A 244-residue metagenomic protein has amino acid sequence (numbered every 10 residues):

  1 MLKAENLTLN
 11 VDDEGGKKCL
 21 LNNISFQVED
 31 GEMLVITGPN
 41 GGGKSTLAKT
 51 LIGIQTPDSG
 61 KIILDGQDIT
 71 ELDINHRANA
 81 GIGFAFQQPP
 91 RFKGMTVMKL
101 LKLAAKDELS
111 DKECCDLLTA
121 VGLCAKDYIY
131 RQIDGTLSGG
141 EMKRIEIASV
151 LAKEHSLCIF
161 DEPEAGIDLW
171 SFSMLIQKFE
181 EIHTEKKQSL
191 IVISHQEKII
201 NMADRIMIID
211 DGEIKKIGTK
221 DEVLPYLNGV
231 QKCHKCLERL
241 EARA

Functional and structural regions predicted by a protein language model:
L2, L20-N23: Conserved structural motif at the start of ABC-family nucleotide-binding domains
T37-P39: The feature captures the beta-strand-to-loop junction immediately N-terminal to the Walker
I52: Helix-to-loop junction immediately C-terminal to a conserved catalytic motif
G60-Q67, E113: Conserved ABC transporter NBD signature motif
D68-G83, L227: ABC ATPase NBD coupling module
Q88, G94-S110: Q-loop/switch helix immediately C-terminal to the Walker
E162-P163, W170: Walker B catalytic motif
